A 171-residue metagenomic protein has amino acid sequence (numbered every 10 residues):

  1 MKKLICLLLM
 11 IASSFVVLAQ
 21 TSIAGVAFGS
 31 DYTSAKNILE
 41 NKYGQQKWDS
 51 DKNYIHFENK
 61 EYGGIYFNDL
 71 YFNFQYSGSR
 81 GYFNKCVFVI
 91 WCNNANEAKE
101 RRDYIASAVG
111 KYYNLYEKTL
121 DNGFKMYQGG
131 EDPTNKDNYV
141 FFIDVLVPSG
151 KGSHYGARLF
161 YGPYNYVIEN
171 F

Functional and structural regions predicted by a protein language model:
L4-V17: Sec-dependent N-terminal signal peptides
M10, I65, S79, K118-L120 (+1 more regions): Sterically constrained small-residue positions within well-ordered secondary structures of folded domains
Q20-N53, V87-F171: Non-cytosolic coordination micro-motifs
A35, N53-H56, K60-I65: Acidic (E/D-rich), amphipathic helical modules within compact regulatory domains
E61-I105: Mid-chain, structured segments of secreted extracytoplasmic proteins
